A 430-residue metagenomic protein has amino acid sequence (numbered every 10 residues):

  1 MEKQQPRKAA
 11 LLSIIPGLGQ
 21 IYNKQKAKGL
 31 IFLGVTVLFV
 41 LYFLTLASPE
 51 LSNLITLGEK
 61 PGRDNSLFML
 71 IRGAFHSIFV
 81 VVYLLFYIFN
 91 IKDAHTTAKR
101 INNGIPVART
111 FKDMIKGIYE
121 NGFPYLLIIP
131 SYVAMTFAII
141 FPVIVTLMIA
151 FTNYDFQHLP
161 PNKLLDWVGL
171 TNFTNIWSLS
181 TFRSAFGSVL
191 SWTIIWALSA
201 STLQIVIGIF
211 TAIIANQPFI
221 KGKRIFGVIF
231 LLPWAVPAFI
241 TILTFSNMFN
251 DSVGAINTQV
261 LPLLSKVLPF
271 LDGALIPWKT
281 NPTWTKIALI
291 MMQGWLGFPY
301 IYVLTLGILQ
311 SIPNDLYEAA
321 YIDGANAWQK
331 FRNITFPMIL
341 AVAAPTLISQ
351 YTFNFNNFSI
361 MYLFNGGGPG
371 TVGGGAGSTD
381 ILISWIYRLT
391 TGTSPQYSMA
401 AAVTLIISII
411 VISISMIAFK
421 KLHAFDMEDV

Functional and structural regions predicted by a protein language model:
M1-A9, I31-E120: Transmembrane helix recognition focused on a "late"/terminal membrane span
K3, R7-A9, I14, L198 (+2 more regions): Generic hydrophobic-segment detector
K8-P16, Q204-I205, I209: Central hydrophobic cores of alpha-helical transmembrane segments in multi-pass inner-membrane proteins across all
A9-L12, I31-V35, F79-V82, L127 (+3 more regions): Hydrophobic alpha-helical transmembrane segments of polytopic
I15-V35, E120-I128, G227-P233: Alpha-helical transmembrane segments and their helix-start/interface "positive-inside/aromatic belt" motifs in integral
L44-L54, K60, D64, I91 (+1 more regions): A structural signal for multi-pass alpha-helical bundles of membrane permease subunits that mediate small-molecule
